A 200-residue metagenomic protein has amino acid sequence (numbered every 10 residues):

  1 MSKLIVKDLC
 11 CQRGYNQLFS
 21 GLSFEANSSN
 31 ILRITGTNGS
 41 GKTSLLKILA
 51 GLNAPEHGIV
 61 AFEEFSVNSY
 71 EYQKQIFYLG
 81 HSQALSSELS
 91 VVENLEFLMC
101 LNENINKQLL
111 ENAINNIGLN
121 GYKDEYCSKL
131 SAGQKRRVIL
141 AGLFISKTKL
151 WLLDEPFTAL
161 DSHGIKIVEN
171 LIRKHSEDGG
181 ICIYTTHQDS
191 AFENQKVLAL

Functional and structural regions predicted by a protein language model:
A50: Helix-to-loop junction immediately C-terminal to a conserved catalytic motif
P55-Y72: Conserved ABC transporter NBD signature motif
S82, S87-E103: Q-loop/switch helix immediately C-terminal to the Walker
K107-Y122: Conserved ABC ATPase "signature" region
Y126-A132: Conserved ABC ATPase signature
L140, G179: Hydrophobic anchor residue at the start of the ABC signature
W151-E155: Catalytic Walker B motif of ABC-type/P-loop ATPase nucleotide-binding domains
